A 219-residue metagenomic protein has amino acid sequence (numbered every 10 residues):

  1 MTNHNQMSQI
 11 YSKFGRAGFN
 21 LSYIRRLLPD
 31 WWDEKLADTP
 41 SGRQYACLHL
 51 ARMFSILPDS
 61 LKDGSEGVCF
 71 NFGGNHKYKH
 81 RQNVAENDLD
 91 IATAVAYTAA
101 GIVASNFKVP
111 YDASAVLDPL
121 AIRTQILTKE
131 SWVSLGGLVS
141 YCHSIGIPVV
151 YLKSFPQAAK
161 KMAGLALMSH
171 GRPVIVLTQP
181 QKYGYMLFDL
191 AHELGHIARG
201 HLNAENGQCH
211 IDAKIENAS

Functional and structural regions predicted by a protein language model:
M1-D189, G195-S219: Short juxta-domain linker segments that transition from a proline/glycine-rich, charged coil into a short amphipathic
